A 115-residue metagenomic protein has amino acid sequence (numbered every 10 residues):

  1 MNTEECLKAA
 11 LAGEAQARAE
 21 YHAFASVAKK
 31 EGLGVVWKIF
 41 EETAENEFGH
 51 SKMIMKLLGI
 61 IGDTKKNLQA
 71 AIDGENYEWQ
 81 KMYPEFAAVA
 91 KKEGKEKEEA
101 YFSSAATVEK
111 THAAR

Functional and structural regions predicted by a protein language model:
M1-R115: Non-heme di-metal
